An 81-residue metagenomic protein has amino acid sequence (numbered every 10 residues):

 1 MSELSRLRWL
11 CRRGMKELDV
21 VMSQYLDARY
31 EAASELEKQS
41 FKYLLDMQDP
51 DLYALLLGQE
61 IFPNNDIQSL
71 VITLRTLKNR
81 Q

Functional and structural regions predicted by a protein language model:
S2-Q81: Positively charged, polar, low-complexity stretches
